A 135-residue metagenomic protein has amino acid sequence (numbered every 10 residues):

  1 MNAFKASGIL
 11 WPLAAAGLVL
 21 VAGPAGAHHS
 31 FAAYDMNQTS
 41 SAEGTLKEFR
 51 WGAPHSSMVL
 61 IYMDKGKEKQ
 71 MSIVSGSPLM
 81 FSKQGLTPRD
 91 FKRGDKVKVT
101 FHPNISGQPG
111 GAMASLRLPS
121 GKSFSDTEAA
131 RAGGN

Functional and structural regions predicted by a protein language model:
M1-L13: Bacterial N-terminal signal peptides that target proteins for export
A14-A15, A25: Cleavable N-terminal signal peptides
G26-S40: Short boundary/loop segments of OB/S1/cold-shock single-stranded nucleic-acid-binding domains
G44-L46: Conserved hydrophobic positions within beta-strands
G52-Y62: Short aromatic-glycine-enriched beta-strand elements
K83-K98: Short nucleic-acid-contacting surface segments enriched for D/E, G, S/T with interspersed K/R
N104-E128: OB-fold/S1-family single-stranded nucleic acid-binding modules
